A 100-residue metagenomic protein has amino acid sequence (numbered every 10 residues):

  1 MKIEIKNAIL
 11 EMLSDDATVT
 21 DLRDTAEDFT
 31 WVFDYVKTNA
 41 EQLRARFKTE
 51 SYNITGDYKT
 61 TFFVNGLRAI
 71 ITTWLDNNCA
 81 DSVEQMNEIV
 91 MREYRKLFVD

Functional and structural regions predicted by a protein language model:
M1-T20, T30-K37, E41: An amphipathic alpha-helix adjacent to DNA-recognition modules
M12, D16, L43-F47, W74 (+1 more regions): Secondary-structure edge/capping motif, primarily at the C-terminal ends of alpha-helices and the immediately following
M12, Y35, R46, I89 (+2 more regions): Residues that form generic nucleotide/phosphate-binding pockets
D21, R44-R46, V83: Short, hydrophobic secondary-structure boundary micro-motifs
A26-S51, T72: Amphipathic alpha-helical segments used for helix-helix packing
Y52-D100: Hydrophobic/aromatic-rich alpha-helical bundle segments in the mid-to-C-terminal region
